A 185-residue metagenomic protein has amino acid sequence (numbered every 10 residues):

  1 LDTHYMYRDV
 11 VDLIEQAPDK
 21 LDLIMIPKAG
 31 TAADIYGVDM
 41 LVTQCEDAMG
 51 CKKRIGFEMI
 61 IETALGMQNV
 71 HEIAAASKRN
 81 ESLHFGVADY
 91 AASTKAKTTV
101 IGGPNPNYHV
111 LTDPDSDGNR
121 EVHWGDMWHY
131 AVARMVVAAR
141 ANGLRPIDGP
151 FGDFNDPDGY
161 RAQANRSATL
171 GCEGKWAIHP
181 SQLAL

Functional and structural regions predicted by a protein language model:
L1-L185: Expand to "…catalyze enediolate/carbanion chemistry for C-C bond making/breaking, isomerization, decarboxylation
